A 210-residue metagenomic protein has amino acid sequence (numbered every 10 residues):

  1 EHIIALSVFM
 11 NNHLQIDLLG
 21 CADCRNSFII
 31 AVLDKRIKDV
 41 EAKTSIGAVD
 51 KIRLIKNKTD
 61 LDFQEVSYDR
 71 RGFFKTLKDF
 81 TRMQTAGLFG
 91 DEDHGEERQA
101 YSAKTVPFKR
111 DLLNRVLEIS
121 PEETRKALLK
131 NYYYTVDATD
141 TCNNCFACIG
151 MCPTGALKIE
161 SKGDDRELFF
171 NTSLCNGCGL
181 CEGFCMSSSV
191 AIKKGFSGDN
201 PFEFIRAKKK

Functional and structural regions predicted by a protein language model:
E1-I46, R53-L61, R98-K104, L180-K210: Flanking helices and flexible, charged tails adjoining ferredoxin-like Fe-S electron-transfer domains in multi-subunit
V49-K51, Y68: Catalytic cofactor-binding cores of redox enzymes
L61-E92: N-terminal secretory signal peptides and thylakoid transit peptides that target proteins across membranes
Y68, G72, A100-D111: Alpha-helix boundary/N-cap detector
H94-P107, E122-N144, A156-G177, K194-K210: Ferredoxin-like iron-sulfur electron-transfer modules
V116-P121: Coiled-coil termination/hinge junctions
N144-T154, L174-S187: Short, cysteine/histidine-rich loop/knuckle motifs that typically chelate Zn2+
